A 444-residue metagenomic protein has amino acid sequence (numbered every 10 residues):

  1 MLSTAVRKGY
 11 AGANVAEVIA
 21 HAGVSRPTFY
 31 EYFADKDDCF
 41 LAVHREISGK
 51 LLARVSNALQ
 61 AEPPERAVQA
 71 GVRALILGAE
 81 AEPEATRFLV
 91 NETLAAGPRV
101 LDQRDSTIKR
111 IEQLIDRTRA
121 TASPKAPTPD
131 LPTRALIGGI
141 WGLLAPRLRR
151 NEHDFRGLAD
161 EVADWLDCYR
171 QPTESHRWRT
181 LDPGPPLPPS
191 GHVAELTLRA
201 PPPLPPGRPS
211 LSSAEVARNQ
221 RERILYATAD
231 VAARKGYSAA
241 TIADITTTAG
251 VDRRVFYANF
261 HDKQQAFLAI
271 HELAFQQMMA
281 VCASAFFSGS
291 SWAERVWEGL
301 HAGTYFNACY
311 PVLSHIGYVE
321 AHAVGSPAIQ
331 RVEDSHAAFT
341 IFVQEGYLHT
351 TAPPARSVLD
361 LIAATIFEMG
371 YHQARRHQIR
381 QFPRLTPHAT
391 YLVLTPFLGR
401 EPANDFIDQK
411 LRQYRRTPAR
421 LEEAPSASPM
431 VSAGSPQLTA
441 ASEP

Functional and structural regions predicted by a protein language model:
M1-K8, G12-A13, E17-H21, E195-K235 (+3 more regions): Basic, helix-initiating cap at the start of DNA-binding domains
M1-L2, A13, S48-L52, A85-L89 (+8 more regions): Short, structured motif recognition centered on aromatic/hydrophobic residues
A5, A13, F33, D38-K50 (+8 more regions): Alpha-helical DNA-contacting segments of helix-turn-helix folds
V6-D38, A233-Q265, A269: Helix-turn-helix
S56-E84, A159, A283-V312: Hydrophobic alpha-helical connector segments
L77, Q113, R117-A120, P146-E215 (+5 more regions): C-terminal peripheral helix-coil segments that are non-catalytic and often amphipathic
E80-P98, E112, D116, A145 (+3 more regions): Amphipathic alpha-helical segments used for helix-helix packing
P98-S123, P129-A145, G157-D164, G325-E368 (+1 more regions): Amphipathic alpha-helical packing segments from all-alpha helical-bundle domains
